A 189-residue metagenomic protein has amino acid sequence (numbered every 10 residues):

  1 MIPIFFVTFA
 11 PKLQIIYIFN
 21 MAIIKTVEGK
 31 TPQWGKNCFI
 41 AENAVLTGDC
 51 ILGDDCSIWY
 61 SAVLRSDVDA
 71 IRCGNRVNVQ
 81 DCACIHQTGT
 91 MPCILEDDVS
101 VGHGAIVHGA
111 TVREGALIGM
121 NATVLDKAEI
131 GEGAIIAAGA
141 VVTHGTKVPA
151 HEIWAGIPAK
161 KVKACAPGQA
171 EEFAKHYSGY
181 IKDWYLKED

Functional and structural regions predicted by a protein language model:
V7-A10: Acidic, Ala/Val/Gly-enriched low-complexity intrinsically disordered segments
Q14-S57, V63, D183-D189: Extended, small-residue-rich solenoid/repeat segments and analogous flexible loops that form exposed scaffolds
A22-K30, D67, C73-N75, D81-Q87 (+2 more regions): Glycine-rich hexapeptide-repeat left-handed beta-helix
L52-N75, Q80: Well-ordered, non-transmembrane segments within structured domains
